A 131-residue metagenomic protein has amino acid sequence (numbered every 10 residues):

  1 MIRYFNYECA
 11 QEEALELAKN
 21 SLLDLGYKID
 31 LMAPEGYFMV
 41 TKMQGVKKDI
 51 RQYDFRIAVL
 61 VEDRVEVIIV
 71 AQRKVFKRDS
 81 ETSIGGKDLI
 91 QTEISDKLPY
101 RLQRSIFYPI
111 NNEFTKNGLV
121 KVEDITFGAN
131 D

Functional and structural regions predicted by a protein language model:
M1-D131: Ser/Thr-rich, low-complexity intrinsically disordered terminal regions
